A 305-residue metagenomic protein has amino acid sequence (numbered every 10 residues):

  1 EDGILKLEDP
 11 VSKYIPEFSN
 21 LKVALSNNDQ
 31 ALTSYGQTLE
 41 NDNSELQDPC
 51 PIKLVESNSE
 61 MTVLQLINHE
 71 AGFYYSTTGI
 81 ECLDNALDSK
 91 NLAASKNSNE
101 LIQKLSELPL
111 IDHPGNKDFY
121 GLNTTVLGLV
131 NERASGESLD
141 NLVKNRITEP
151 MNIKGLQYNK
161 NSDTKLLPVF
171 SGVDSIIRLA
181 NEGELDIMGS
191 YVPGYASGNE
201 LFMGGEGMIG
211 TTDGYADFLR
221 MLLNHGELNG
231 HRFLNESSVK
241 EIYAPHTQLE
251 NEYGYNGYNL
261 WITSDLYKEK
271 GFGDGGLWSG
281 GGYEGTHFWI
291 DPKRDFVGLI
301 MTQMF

Functional and structural regions predicted by a protein language model:
V11: Acidic-enriched catalytic cores of C-N bond-cleaving enzymes acting on peptides and small amides
I15-G275: Short, surface-exposed loop or secondary-structure junction motifs that flank catalytic or metal-binding residues
N259, H287-W289: Short, surface-exposed charged micro-motifs
S279: Short, structured beta-strand/loop micro-motifs enriched in basic residues and often containing a Trp
G282-E284: Short, small/polar residue-rich loop motifs at catalytic or cofactor-binding pockets
W289, D295-M304: Short, well-ordered beta-strand elements
